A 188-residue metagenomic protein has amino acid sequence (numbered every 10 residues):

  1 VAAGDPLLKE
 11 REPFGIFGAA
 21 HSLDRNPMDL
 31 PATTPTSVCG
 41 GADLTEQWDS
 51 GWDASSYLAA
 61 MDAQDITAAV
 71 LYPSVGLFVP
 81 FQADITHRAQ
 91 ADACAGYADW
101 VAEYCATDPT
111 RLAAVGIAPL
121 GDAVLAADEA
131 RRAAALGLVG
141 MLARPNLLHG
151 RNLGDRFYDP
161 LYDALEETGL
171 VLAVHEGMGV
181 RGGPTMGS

Functional and structural regions predicted by a protein language model:
V1-S188: Helix-coil boundary/capping segments in enzymes
